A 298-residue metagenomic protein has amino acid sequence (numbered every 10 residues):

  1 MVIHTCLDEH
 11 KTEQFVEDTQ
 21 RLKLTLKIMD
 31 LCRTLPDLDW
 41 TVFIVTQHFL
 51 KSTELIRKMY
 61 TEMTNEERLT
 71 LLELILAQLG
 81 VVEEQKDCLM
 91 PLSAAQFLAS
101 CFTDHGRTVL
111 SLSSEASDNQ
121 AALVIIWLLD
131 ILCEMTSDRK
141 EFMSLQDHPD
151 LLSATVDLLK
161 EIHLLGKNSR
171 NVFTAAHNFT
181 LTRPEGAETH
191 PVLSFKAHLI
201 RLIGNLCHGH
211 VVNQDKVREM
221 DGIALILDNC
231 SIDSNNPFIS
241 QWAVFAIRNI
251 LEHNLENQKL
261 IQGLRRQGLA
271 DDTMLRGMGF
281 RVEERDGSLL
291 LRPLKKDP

Functional and structural regions predicted by a protein language model:
M1-P298: Extended alpha-helical scaffold regions
